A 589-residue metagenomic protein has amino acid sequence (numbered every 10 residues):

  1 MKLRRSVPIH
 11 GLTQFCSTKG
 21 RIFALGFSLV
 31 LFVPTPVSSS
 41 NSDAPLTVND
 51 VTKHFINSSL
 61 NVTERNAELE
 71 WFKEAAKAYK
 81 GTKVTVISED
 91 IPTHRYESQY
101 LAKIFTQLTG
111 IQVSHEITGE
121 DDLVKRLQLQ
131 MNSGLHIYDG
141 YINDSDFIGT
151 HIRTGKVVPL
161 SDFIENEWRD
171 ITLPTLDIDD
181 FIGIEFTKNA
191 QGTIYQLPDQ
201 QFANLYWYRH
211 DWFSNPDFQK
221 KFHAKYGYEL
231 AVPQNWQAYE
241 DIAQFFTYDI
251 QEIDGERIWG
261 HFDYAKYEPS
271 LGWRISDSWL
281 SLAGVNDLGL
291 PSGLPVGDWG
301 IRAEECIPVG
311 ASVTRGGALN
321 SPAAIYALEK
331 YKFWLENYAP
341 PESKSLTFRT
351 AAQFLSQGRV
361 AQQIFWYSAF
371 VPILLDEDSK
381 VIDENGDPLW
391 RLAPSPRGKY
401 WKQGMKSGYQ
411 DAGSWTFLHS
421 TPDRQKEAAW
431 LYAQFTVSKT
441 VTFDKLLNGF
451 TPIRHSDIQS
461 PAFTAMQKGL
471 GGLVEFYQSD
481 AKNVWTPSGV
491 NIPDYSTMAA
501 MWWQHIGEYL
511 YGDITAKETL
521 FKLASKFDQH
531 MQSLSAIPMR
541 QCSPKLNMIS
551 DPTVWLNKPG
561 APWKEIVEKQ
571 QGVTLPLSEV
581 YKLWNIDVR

Functional and structural regions predicted by a protein language model:
D43-A78, S145-L205, L389-S395, I566-R589: Hinge/lid segment of periplasmic solute-binding proteins
N61, N66, G81-Y100, F202: Extracytoplasmic "Venus flytrap"
L69-A75, P92-Q112, W207, D211 (+1 more regions): Short, polar/charged alpha-helical segment
L69-W71, K83, D387-R397, Y409 (+3 more regions): Long, aromatic- and glycine/proline-rich binding clefts that accommodate carbohydrate-like moieties
K103-D180, N215-D217, K221-H223, F354 (+2 more regions): Extracytoplasmic "Venus flytrap"/periplasmic binding protein-like
S145-E165, F181-Y228, E240, D263-S312 (+2 more regions): Periplasmic solute-binding protein
K188, G192, W212, E336-E342 (+4 more regions): Extracytoplasmic/periplasmic substrate-recognition and gating elements
A238-Q244, S281-S345, S395: Glycine-centered hinge/linker elements that transmit conformational signals in sensory and ligand-binding systems
